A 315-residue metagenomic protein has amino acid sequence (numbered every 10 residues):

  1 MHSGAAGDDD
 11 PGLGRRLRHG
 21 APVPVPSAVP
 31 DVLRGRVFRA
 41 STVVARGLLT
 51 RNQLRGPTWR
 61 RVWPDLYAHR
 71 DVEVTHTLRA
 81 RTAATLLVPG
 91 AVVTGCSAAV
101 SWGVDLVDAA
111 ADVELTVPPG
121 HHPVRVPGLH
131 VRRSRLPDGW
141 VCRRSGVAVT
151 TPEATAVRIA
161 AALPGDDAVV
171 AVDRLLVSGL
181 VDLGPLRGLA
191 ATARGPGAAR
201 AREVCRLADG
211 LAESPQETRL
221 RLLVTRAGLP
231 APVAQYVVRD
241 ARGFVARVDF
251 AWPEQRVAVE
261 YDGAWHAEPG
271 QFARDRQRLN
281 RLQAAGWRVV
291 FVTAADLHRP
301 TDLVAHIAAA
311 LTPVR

Functional and structural regions predicted by a protein language model:
M1-A199, V233, P313-R315: Short gly/ser-rich loop at a beta-strand->alpha-helix junction or flexible surface loop bordering the NTP-binding
H2-V23, D31, T42, R133 (+1 more regions): Surface segments flanking catalytic/ligand-binding clefts of nucleic-acid enzymes
